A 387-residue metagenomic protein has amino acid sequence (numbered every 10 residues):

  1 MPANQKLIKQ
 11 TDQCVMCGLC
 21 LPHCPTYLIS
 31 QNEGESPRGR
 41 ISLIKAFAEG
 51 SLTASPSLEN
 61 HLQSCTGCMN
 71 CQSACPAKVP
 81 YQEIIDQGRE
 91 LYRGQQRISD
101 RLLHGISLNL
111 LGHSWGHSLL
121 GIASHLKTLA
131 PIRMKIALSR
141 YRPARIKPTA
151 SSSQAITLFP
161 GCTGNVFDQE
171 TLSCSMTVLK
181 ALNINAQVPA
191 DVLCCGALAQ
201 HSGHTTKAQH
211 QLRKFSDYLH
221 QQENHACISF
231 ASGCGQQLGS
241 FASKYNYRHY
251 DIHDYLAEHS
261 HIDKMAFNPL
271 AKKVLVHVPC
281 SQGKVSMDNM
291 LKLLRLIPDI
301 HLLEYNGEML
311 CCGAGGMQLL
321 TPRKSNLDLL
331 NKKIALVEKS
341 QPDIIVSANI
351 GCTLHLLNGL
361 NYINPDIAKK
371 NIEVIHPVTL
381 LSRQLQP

Functional and structural regions predicted by a protein language model:
M1-T11, S51-L62, K180-I184, I297-L302: Short, intrinsically disordered, charge-biased short linear motifs at domain edges
P2-A3, Y27-N60, K78-G105, K369-V378: Non-heme iron-sulfur electron-transfer modules
Q5, V15, P56, T66 (+3 more regions): Residue-level recognition of alpha-helix initiation/capping sites
K9-Y27, E59-V79, M309-L310: Cysteine-centered iron-sulfur cluster-binding motifs in ferredoxin-type domains/subunits of redox enzymes
D12, Q31-E35, A199-T206: Alpha-helix capping and helix-loop boundary segments enriched in small/acidic/polar residues
L19-P22, E33-S36, A186: N-terminal glycine-rich anion-binding loops that anchor highly charged ligand groups
Y81-P387: Iron-sulfur cluster-binding electron-transfer modules in prokaryotic oxidoreductases
